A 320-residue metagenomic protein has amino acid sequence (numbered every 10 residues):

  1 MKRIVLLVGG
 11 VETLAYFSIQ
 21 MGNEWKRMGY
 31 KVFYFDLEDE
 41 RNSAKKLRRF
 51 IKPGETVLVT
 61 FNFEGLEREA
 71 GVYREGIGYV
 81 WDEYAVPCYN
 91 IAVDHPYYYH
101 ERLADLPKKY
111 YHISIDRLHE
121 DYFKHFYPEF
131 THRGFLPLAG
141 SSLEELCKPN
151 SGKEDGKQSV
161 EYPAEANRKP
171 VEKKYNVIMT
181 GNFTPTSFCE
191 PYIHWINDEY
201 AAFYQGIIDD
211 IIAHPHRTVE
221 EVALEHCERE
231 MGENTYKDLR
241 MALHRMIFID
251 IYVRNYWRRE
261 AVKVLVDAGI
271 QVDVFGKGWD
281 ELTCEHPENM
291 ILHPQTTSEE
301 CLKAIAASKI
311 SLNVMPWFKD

Functional and structural regions predicted by a protein language model:
M1-V5: Extreme N-terminal starter segment of soluble prokaryotic enzymes
L6-G9, L14-F126, S142-N150, M290-K303 (+1 more regions): Extended catalytic core of nucleotide-activated donor transferases of GT-like folds
V8-V11, A15-F17, Y127-G152, E165-K319: Nucleotide-sugar donor-binding catalytic core of glycosyltransferases
I113, P163-E165: Residue-level detector of intrinsically disordered, flexible termini and proteolytic processing junctions
